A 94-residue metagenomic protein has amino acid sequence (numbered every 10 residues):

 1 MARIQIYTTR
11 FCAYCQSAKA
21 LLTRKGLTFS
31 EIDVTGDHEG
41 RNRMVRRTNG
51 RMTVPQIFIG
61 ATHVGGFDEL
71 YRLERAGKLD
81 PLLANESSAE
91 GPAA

Functional and structural regions predicted by a protein language model:
M1-S30: Local sequence-structure signature of Cys/Sec-based thiol-disulfide redox active-site neighborhoods
Q16, E39, G65: Residues that form or flank phosphate/diphosphate-binding pockets in enzymes that use nucleotide phosphates
S30-I32, T62: Structural signal for short hydrophobic segments within the conserved structured cores of catalytic domains across
V34-M52, P81-N85: Thioredoxin-like thiol-disulfide oxidoreductase module
R46-G66: Short, structured active-site "lid" loops
I59-S87: Non-catalytic, surface beta->alpha helical segment in thiol-disulfide oxidoreductase systems
